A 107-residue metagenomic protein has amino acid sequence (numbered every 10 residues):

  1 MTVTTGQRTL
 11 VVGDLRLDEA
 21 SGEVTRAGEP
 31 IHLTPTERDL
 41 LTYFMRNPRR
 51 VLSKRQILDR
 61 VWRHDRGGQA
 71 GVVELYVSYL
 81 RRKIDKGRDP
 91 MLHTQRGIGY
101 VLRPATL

Functional and structural regions predicted by a protein language model:
M1-V11: Basic, amphipathic DNA-recognition helix from helix-turn-helix-like DNA-binding domains
T4-G6, L17-E23: A short, compositionally biased
V12-R16, R88-P90: Short small/polar-residue motifs
E23, G28-Y79, K83-R88, I98: Positively charged, aromatic-enriched patches within helix-turn-helix-type DNA-binding elements, predominantly
P90-L107: A short linear beta-strand->loop->alpha-helix hinge motif most characteristic of winged-helix/helix-turn-helix
